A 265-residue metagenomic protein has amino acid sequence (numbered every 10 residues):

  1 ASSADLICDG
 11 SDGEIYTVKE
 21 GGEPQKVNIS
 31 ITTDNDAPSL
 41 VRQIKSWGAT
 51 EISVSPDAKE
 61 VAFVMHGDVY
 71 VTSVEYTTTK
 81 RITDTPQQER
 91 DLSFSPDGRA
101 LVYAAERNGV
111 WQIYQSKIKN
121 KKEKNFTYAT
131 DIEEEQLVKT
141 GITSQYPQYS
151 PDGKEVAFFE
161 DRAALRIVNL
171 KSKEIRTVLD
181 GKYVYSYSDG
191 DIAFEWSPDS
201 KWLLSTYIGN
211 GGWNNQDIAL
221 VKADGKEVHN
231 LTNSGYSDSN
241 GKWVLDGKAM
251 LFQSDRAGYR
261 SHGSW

Functional and structural regions predicted by a protein language model:
A1, D5-K26, T32-A37, I44-S46 (+11 more regions): A flexible loop/linker signature enriched in serine peptidases of the S9 family
Q43-S55, S95, S150, W196-S197: Structural signature of eukaryotic scaffold interfaces centered on beta-propeller domains
E51, D91, Y146, A193-E195 (+1 more regions): Conserved beta-strand position repeated once per blade in WD40 beta-propeller domains
A223: Short, surface-exposed basic-aromatic patches at helix termini and helix-loop junctions that form
